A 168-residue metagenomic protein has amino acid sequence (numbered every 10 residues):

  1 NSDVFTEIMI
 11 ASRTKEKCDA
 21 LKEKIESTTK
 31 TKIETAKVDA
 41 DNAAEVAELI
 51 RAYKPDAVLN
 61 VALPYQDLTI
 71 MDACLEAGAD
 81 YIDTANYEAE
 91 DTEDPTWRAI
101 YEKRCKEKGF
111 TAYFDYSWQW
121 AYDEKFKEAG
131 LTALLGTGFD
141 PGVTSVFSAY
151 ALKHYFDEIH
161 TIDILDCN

Functional and structural regions predicted by a protein language model:
N1: N-terminal Rossmann NAD(P)H-binding glycine-rich loop of SDR-like oxidoreductase domains
E7-M9: Short beta-strand element of Class I
A11-K15, D39-A40: N-terminal Rossmann-fold cofactor-binding loop
L21-T31: Short, conserved SAM-binding/catalytic segment of Class I S-adenosyl-L-methionine-dependent methyltransferases
I33-T35: Hydrophobic/aromatic anchor residues within beta-strands of the central parallel beta-sheet of Rossmann-like
K37-P55, A62, Q66: Conserved Rossmann-fold cofactor-binding substructure of NAD(P)-dependent oxidoreductases
A85-L131: Rossmann-fold NAD(P)-binding glycine/threonine-rich loop
S117-N168: Rossmann-like dinucleotide-binding core of oxidoreductases
